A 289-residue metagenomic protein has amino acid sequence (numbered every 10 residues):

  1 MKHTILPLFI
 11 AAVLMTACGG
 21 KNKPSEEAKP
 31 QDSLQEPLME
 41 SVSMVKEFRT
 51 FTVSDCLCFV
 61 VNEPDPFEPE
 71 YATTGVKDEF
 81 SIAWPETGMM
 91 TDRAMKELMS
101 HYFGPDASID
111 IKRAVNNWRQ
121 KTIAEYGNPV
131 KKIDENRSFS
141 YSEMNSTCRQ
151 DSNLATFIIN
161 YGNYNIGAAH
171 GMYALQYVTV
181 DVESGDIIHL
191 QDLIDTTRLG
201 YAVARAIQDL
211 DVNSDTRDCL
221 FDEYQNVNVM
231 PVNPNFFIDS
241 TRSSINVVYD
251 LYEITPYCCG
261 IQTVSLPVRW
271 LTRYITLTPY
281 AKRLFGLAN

Functional and structural regions predicted by a protein language model:
M1-I5, F9, G19-K21: Positively charged n-region of N-terminal signal peptides that target proteins for export
L14-A17: C-terminal motif of bacterial Sec signal peptides marking the signal peptidase cleavage site
G19-N289: Compositionally biased intrinsically disordered regions enriched in Thr/Gly
